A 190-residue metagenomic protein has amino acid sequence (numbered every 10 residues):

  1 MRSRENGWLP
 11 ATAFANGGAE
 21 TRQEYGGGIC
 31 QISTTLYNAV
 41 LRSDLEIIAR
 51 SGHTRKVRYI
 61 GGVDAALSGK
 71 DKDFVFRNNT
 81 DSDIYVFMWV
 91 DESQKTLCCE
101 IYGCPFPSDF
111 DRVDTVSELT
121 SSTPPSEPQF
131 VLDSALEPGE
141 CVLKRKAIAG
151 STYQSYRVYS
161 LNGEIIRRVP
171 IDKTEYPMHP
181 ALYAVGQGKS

Functional and structural regions predicted by a protein language model:
M1-S190: Well-ordered beta-sheet/strand-loop patches within structured domains
